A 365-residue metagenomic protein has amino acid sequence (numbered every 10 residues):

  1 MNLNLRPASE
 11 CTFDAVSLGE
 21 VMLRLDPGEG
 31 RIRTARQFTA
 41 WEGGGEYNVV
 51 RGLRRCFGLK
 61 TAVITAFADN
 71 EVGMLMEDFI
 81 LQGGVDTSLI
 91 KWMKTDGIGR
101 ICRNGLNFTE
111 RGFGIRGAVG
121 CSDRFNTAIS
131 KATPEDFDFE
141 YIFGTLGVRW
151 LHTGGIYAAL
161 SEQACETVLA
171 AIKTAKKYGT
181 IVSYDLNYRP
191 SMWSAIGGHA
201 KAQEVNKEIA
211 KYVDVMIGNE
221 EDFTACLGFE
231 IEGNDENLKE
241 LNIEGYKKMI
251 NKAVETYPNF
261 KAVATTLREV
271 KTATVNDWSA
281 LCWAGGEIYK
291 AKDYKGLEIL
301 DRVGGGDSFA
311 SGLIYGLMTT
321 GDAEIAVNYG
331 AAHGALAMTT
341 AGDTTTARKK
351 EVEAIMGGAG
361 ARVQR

Functional and structural regions predicted by a protein language model:
M1-R33: Positively charged, low-complexity intrinsically disordered leader regions
Q37-Y47, T65-D69, K91-I101, D301-G305 (+1 more regions): Active-site nucleophile and cofactor-binding loops and adjacent substrate-binding regions of central metabolic enzymes
W41, N48-K60, Q82, G316-T319: Alpha-helix C-terminal capping segments
K60-G155, V352-R365: Conserved N-terminal subdomain of the carbohydrate kinase-like
T61, T87, V182-Y184, I217: Hydrophobic beta-strand scaffold residues
K176-I181, Y257-K261: A short helix->loop->beta-strand "cap" motif at the edges of active sites that frequently abuts
R189-E287: Conserved phosphate/ATP/ADP-binding segment of small-molecule kinases
A273, Y289-A359, R365: Conserved post-catalytic alpha-helical subdomain immediately downstream of the catalytic base and nucleotide-binding
